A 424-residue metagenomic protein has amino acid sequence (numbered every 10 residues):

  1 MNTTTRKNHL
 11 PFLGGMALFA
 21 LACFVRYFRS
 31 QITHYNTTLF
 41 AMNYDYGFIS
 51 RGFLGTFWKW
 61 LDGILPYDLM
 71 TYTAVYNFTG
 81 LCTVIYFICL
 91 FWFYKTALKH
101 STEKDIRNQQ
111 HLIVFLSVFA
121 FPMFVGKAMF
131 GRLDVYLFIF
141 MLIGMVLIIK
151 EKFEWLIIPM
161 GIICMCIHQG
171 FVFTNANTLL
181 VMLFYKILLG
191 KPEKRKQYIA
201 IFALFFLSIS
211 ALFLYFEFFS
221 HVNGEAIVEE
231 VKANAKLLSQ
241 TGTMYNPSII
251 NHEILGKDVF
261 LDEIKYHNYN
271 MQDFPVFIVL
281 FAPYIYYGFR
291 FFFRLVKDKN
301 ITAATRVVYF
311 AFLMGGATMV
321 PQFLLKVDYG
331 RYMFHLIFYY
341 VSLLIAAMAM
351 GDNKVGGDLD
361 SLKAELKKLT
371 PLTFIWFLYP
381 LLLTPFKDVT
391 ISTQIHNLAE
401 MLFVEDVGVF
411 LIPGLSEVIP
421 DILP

Functional and structural regions predicted by a protein language model:
A20-Q31, G52, T56, Y198-R290: Membrane-lumen/periplasm interface segments of specific transmembrane helices in polyprenyl phosphate-linked
C23-L39, D45-F57, D68, H168 (+1 more regions): Extracytoplasmic catalytic/substrate-binding loops of multi-pass membrane glycan-assembly enzymes
Y46-G52, Q110-L147, I167, L324-L344 (+1 more regions): Membrane-interface micro-motifs in multi-pass membrane enzymes
F78-K104, I143, R290: Transmembrane-helix motifs of polytopic, lipid-linked glycan transferases
P122-L133, Q272-M348: Membrane-water interface signatures at transmembrane helix termini and the short loops that connect adjacent helices
L142-L156, L188-L189: Membrane-interface transmembrane helices that cradle and orient dolichyl/undecaprenyl
W155-L180: Membrane-interface alpha helices of multi-pass inner-membrane proteins
N175-F206: Perimembrane helix-loop-helix junctions
